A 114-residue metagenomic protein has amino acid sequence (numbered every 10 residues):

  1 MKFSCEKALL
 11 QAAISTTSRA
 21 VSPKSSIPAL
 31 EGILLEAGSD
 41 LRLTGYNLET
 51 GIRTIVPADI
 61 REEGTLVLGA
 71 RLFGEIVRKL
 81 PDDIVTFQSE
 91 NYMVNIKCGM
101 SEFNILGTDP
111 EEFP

Functional and structural regions predicted by a protein language model:
M1-P114: Structural preference for solvent-exposed beta-strand-turn elements and adjacent flexible terminal/loop segments within
